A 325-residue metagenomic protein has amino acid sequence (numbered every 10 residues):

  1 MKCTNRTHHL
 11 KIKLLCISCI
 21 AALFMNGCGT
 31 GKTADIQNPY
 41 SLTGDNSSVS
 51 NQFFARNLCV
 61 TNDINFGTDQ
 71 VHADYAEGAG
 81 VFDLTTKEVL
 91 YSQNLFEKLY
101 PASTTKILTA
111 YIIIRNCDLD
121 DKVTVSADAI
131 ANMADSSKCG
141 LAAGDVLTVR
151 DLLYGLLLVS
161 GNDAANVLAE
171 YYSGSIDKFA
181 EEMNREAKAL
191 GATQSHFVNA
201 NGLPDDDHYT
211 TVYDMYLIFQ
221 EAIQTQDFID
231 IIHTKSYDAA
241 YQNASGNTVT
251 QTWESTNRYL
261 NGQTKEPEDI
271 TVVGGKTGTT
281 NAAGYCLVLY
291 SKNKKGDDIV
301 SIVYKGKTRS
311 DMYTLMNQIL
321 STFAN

Functional and structural regions predicted by a protein language model:
T4-L15: Bacterial N-terminal signal peptides that target proteins for export
I12-L14, T33, I107, T277: Hydrophobic alpha-helical segments, especially transmembrane helices and their immediate juxtamembrane helical caps
K13-L14, R150, Y154, I229: Alpha-helical transmembrane segments of integral membrane proteins
F24-G27: C-terminal motif of bacterial Sec signal peptides marking the signal peptidase cleavage site
G29-K32, A192-T193, P204-Y209, Y213-D214 (+1 more regions): Domain-terminus/edge residues, biased toward the C-terminal soluble/receptor-binding domains of extracytoplasmic
G31-Y213, A222-I223: Active-site-adjacent loops and short helices of periplasmic peptidoglycan-processing enzymes
